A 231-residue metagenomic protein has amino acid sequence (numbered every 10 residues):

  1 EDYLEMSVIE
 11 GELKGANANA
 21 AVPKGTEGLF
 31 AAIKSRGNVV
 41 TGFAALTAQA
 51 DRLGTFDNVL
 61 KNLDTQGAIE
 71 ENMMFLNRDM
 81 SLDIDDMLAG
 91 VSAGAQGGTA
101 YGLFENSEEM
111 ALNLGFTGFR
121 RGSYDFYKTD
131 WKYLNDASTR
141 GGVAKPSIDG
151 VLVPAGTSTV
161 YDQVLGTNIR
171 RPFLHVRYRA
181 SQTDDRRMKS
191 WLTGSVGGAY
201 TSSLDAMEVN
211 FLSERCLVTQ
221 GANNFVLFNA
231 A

Functional and structural regions predicted by a protein language model:
E1-E5: Internal, well-ordered alpha/beta segment that forms a basic, Gly-enriched binding/recognition surface
M6, P23-D57, K61, D83-A231: Sequence/fold signature of self-assembling virion shell proteins
S7-G25: Short, glycine/acidic-rich hinge or "gate" loops at secondary-structure transitions that mediate conformational
E71-L76: Hydrophobic beta-strand segments of well-ordered beta-sheets in folded domains
